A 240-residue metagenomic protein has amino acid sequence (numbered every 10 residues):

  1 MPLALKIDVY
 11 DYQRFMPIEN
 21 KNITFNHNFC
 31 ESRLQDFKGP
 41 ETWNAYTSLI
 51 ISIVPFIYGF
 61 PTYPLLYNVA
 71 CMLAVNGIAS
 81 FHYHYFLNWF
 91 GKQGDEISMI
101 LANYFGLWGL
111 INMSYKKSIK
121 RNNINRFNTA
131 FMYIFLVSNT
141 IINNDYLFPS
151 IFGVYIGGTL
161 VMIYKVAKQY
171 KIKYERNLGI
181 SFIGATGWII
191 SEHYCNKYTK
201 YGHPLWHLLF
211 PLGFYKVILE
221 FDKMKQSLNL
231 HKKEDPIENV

Functional and structural regions predicted by a protein language model:
P2-V240: Multi-pass alpha-helical transmembrane bundles in non-GPCR membrane proteins that perform intramembrane catalysis
